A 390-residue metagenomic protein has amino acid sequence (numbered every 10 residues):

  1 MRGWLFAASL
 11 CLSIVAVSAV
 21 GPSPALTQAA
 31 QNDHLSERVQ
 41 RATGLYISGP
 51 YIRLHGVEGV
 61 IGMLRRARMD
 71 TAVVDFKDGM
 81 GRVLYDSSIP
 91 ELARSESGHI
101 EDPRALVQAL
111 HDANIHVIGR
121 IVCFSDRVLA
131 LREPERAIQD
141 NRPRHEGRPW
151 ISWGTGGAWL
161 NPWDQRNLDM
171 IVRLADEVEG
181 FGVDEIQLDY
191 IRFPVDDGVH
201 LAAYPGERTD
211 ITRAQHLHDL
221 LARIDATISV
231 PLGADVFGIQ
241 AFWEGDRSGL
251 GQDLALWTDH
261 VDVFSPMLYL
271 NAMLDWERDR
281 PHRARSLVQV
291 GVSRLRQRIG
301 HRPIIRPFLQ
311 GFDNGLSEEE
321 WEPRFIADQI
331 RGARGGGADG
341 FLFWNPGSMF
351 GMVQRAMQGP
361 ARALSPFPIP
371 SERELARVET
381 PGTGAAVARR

Functional and structural regions predicted by a protein language model:
L35-I52, F124-G180: Active-site-adjacent "subsite" loops/lids of carbohydrate-active enzymes
T43-Y51, S87-I100, G154-D169, G206-Q215 (+2 more regions): The substrate-binding groove and active-site-proximal loops of carbohydrate-active enzymes, especially glycoside
Y46, H116-D126, Q187-L188, P194 (+2 more regions): Aromatic-lined carbohydrate-recognition surfaces of secreted/lumenal glycan-active proteins
E58-R82, G180-E185, H260-V263, A333-F341: Catalytic domains of carbohydrate-active enzymes, especially glycoside hydrolases
A67-I100, M357: Aromatic-lined carbohydrate-binding/catalytic grooves of carbohydrate-active enzymes
T71-V73, D102-I151, Q187-L188: Glycine-rich, aromatic-flanked loop segments that form ligand/cofactor-binding clefts across common enzyme folds
D86-S95, D126-W153, P194-T209: Aromatic- and acidic-residue-enriched segments that line the glycan-binding/catalytic groove of carbohydrate-active
V261-E277, A284-Q289, R294-G384: Substrate-binding cleft of secreted/luminal carbohydrate-active enzymes
